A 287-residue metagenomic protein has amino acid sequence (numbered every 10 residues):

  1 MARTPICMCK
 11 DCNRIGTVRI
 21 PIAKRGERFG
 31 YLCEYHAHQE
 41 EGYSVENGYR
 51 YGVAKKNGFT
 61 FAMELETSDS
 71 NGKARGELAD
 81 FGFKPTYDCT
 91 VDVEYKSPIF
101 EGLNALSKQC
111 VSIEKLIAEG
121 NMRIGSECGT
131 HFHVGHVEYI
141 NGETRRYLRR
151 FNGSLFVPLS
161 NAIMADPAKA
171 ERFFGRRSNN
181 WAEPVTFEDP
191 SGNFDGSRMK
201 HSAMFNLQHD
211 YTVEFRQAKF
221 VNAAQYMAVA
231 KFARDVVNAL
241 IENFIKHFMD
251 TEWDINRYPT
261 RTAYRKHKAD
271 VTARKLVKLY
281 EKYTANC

Functional and structural regions predicted by a protein language model:
R3-G26: Short recognition patches in nucleic-acid-associated and regulatory proteins
A23-H38: Cysteine-rich micro-motifs
H38-G120, G196, K200-A203, V221 (+5 more regions): Terminal catalytic/cofactor-binding subdomain
A62, R145-V221: Aromatic/basic-lined ligand-recognition segments that form π-stacking hydrophobic pockets flanked by Lys/Arg to engage
E66, R123-Y139, T212-R216: Histidine-centered divalent-metal-coordination microenvironment in nucleic-acid enzymes
L103-E114, E138-E171, G175, A223-N238 (+1 more regions): Helical (often loop-to-helix) elements that flank the catalytic cores of nucleotide-handling enzymes
C128-H131, M249-N256: A short glycine-rich, hydrophobically flanked beta-strand micro-motif that places a catalytic Asp/Glu for divalent metal
H133-I140, N256-H267: Short, conserved secondary-structure transition motifs
